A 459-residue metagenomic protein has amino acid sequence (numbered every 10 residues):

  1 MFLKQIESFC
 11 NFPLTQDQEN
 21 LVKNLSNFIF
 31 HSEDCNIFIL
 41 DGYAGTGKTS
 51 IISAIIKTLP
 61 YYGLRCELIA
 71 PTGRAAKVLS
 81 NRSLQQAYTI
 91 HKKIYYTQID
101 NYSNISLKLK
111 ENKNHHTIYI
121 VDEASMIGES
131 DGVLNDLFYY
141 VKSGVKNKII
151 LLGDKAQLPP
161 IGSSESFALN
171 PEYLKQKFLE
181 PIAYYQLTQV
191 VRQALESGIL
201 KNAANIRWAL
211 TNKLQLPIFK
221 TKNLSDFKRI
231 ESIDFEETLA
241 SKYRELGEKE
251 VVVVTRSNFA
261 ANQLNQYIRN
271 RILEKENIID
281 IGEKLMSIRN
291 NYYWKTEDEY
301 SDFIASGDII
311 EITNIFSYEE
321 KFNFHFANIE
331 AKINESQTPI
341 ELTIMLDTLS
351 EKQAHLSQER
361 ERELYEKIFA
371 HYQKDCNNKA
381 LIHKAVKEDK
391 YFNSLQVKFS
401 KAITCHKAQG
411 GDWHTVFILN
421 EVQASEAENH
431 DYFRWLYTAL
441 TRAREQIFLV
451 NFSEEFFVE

Functional and structural regions predicted by a protein language model:
I6-S26: N-terminal pre-Walker A segment at the start of P-loop NTPase domains
L21-L25, E33, F38, K48 (+4 more regions): Conserved helicase motor core of P-loop NTPases
A44: The conserved Walker
I51, I55: Hydrophobic positions on the alpha1 helix immediately C-terminal to the Walker A/P-loop
R65-T117: Inter-Walker segment of RecA-like/P-loop motor cores
D122-A124, G153-K155: Walker B catalytic acidic pair
D131-K146: Short, conserved "post-DEAD/DEAH" coupling segment immediately C-terminal to helicase motif II within the SF2/RecA-like
K321-E459: C-terminal accessory regions
